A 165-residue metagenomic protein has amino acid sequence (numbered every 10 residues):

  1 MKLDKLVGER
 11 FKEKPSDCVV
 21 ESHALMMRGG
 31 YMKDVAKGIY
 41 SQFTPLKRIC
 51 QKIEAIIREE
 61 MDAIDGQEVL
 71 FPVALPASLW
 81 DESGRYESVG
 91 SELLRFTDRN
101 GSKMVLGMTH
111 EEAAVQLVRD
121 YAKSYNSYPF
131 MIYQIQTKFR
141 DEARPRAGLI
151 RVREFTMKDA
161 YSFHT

Functional and structural regions predicted by a protein language model:
M1-T165: TRNA-recognition modules of translation machinery and tRNA-sensing kinases, especially anticodon-binding
